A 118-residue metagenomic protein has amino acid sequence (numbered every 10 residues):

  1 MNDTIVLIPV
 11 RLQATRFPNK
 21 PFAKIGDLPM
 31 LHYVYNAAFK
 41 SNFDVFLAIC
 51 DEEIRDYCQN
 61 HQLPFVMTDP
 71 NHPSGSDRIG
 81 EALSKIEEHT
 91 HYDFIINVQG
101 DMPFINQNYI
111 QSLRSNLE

Functional and structural regions predicted by a protein language model:
M1-N2, Y92: Intrinsic-disorder/low-complexity regions
D3-I49: N-terminal glycine-rich phosphate-binding loop and ensuing alpha1 helix
F17-K20, R114-E118: N-terminal start-of-chain detector that recognizes signal peptides and the immediate post-cleavage beginning
L28, N36, K85, S115-N116: Residues within well-ordered alpha-helical secondary structure of globular protein domains
F39-D44, N60-P64, E118: Short glycine/proline-enriched coil/turn segments at helix->beta-strand junctions
E52-S115: Short phosphate-binding loop-to-helix
